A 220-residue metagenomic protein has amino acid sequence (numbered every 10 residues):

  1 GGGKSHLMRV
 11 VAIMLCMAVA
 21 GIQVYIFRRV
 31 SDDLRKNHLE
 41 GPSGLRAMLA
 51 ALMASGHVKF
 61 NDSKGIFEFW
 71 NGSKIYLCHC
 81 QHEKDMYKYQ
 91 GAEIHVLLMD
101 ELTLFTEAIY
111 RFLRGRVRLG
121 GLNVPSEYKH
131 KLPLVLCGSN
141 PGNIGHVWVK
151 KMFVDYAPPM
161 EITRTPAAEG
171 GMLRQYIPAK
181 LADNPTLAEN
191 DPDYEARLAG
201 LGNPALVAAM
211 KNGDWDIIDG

Functional and structural regions predicted by a protein language model:
G1-G220: Phosphate/NTP-binding elements of NTP-utilizing enzymes
